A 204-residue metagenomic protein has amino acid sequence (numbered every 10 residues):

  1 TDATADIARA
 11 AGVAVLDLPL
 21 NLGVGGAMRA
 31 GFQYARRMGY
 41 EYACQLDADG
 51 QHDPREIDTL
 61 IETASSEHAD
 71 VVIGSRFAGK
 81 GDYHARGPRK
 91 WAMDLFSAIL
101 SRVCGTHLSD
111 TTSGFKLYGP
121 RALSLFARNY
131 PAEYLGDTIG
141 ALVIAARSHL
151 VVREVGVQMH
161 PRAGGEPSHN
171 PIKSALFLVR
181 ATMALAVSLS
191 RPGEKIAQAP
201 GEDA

Functional and structural regions predicted by a protein language model:
T1-A5, G50: A conserved acidic beta->alpha catalytic loop
T4, A8, G31, L60 (+1 more regions): Aromatic/hydrophobic pocket-lining residues that form π-stacking "cages" and hydrophobic walls in ligand
A8, A64, I144-A146: Hydrophobic residues within well-ordered alpha-helices
A11-G12, S148: Short, structured coil segments at secondary-structure junctions
A14-R37, Y42-C44, P54-L135, P161-V179 (+1 more regions): Acceptor/aglycone-binding surface of glycosyltransferases and processive sugar-polymer synthases
L46-D47, G156: Short beta-strand segments
T106-H107, Y130-E133, L142-H160: Catalytic donor-sugar/metal-binding loop of nucleotide-sugar-dependent glycosyltransferases
S188-I196: A charged, well-structured terminal subsegment
